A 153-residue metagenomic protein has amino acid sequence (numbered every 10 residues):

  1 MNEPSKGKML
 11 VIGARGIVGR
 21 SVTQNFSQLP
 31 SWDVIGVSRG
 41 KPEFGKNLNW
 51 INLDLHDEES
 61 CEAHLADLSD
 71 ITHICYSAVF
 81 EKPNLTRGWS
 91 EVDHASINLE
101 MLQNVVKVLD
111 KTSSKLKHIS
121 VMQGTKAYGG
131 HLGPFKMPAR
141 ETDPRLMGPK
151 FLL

Functional and structural regions predicted by a protein language model:
N2-S31: N-terminal Rossmann NAD(P)H-binding glycine-rich loop of SDR-like oxidoreductase domains
K6, D70-T72, L116: Local beta-strand N-terminus motif with an aromatic residue
L10, D33-I35, N49, H73 (+1 more regions): A structural signal for isolated positions on well-ordered beta-strands in alpha/beta enzyme cores
A14, R39, G124: Cofactor-binding loop segments of dinucleotide-utilizing enzymes, especially the Rossmann-like FAD- and NAD(P)+-binding
G16, V79-E81, T125: Flexible cofactor-recognition loop at the NAD(P)H-binding site of Rossmann-like short-chain dehydrogenase/reductase
P30-E43: Conserved glycine-rich Rossmann-like NAD(P)H-binding loop of the short-chain dehydrogenase/reductase
P42-E100, N104, D110: NAD(P)H-binding glycine-rich loop region in Rossmannoid oxidoreductase-like domains and their noncatalytic homologs
I74-Y76, T86-S96, E100-K150: Conserved Rossmann-fold NAD(P)-dependent oxidoreductase catalytic core, especially the SDR/UDP-sugar
